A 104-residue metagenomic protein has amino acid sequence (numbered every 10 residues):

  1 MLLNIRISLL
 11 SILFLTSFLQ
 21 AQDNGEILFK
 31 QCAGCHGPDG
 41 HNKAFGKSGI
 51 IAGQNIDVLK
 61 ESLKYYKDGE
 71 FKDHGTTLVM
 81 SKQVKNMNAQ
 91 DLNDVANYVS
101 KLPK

Functional and structural regions predicted by a protein language model:
M1-L9: Bacterial N-terminal signal peptides that target proteins for export
L13-F29, K47: Electrostatic cytochrome c docking/interface patches
Q22-A33, A52-E61, A89: Sequence context surrounding c-type heme c attachment/ligation sites in exported
C32-P38, V95, V99: The canonical Cys-X-X-Cys-His
G40-E70, S81-Q83: Gly/Gly-Pro-rich "capping" loops immediately C-terminal to redox-active cysteine motifs in periplasmic/lumenal
D57, K82-K104: C-terminal capping alpha-helices of c-type cytochrome domains
F71-G75: Conserved donor-nucleotide binding/catalytic region of nucleotide-linked donor-dependent transferases
